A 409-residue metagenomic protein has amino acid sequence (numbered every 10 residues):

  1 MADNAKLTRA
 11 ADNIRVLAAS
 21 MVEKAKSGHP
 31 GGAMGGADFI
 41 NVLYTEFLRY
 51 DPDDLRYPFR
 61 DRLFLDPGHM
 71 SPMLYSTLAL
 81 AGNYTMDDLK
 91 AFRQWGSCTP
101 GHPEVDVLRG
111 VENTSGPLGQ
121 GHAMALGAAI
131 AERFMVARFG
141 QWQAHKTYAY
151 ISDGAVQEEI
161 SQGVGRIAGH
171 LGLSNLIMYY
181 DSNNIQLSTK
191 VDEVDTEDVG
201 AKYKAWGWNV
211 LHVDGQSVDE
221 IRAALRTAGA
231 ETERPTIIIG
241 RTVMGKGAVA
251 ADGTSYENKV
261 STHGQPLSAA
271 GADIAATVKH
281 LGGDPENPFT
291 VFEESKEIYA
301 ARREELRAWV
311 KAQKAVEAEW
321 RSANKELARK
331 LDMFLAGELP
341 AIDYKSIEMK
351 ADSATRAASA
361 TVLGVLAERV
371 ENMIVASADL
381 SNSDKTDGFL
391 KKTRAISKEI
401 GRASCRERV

Functional and structural regions predicted by a protein language model:
N4-L7, M21-P30, P58-D66, L108-G119 (+2 more regions): A short glycine/serine-rich beta->alpha loop
T8-L17, Y44-P52, A91-D106, D332-A341 (+1 more regions): Active-site-adjacent bridging/hinge elements
A11-S27, D181-S182: N-terminal capping segment at the start of a domain
A18, H29, F39, L74 (+7 more regions): Buried hydrophobic positions in well-ordered alpha/beta secondary-structure cores of metabolic enzymes
M34, H69, Q216-E220: Short beta->alpha linker loops
G35-L171, A378-L380, D384-G388: Cofactor-binding active-site loop characterized by glycine-rich and histidine/acidic residues
P52-D53, V107-L108, N113-Y299: Glycine-rich ThDP/TPP pyrophosphate-binding loop and its adjacent helix/strand module within ThDP-dependent enzymes
A315-R408: Non-catalytic terminal/interface segments that mediate subunit docking, oligomerization, and allosteric communication
